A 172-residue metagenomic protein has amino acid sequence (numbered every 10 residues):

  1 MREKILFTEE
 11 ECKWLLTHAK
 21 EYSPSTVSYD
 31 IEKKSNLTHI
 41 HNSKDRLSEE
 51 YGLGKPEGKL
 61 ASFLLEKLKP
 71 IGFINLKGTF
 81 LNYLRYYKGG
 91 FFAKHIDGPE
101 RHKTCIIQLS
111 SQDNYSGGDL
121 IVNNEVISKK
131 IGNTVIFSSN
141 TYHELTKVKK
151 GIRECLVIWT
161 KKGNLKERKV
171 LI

Functional and structural regions predicted by a protein language model:
M1-I74: Non-heme Fe(II)/2-oxoglutarate
G58-I172: Catalytic core of non-heme Fe(II) oxygenases with the double-stranded beta-helix
